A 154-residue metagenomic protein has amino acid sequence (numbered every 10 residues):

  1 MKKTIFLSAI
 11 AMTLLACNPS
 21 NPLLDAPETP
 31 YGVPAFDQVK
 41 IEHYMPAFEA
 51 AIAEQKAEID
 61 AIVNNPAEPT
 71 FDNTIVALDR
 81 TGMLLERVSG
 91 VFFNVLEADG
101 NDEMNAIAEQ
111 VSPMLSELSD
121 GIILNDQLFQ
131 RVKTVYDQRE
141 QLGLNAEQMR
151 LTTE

Functional and structural regions predicted by a protein language model:
M1-N18: Gram-negative bacterial Sec-dependent N-terminal signal peptides
C17-E154: Zn2+-dependent metallopeptidase catalytic domains
